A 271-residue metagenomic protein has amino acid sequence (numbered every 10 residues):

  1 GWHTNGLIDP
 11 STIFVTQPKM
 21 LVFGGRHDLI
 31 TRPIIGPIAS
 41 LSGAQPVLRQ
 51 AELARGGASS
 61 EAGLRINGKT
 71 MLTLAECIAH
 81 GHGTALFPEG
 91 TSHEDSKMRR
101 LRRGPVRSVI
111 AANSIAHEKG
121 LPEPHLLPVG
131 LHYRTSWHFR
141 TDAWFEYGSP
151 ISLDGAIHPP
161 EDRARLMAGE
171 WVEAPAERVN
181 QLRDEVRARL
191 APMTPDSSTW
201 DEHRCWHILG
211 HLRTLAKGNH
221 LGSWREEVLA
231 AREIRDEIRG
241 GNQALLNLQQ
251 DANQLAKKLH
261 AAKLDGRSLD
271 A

Functional and structural regions predicted by a protein language model:
G1-G63, G120: Catalytic core of membrane glycerolipid acyltransferases/transacylases, capturing the structured, soluble-facing
T4-I8, T16-K19, S40, G63-H80 (+2 more regions): Membrane-interfacial terminal anchoring regions of lipid-handling membrane enzymes
I30, S92-E94, R134: Solvent-exposed loop/turn segments at secondary-structure junctions within structured extracellular/periplasmic domains
E52-A54, G90-E94, S152-D154: A short, flexible beta-alpha/helix-coil linker loop
M71-V106: Catalytic-site beta-strand/loop segments enriched in glycine and acidic/polar residues
G104-S114: An active-site-proximal "capping" alpha-helix that borders the catalytic cofactor pocket
